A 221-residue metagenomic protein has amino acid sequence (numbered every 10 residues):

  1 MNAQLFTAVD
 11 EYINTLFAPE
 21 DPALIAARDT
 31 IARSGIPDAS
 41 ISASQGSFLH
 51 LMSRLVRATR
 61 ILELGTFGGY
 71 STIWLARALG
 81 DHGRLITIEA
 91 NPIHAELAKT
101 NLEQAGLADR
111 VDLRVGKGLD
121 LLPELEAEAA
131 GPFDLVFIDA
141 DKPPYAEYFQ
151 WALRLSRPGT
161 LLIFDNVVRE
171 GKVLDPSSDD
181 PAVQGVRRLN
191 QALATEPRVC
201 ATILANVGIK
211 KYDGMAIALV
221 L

Functional and structural regions predicted by a protein language model:
M1-L24, S34: N-terminal auxiliary segments of SAM/dcSAM-dependent transferases
A27: Beta-strand-loop-alpha "switch" segments that mediate conformational coupling across diverse proteins
A39, A43-L221: S-adenosylmethionine/decaboxylated-SAM
